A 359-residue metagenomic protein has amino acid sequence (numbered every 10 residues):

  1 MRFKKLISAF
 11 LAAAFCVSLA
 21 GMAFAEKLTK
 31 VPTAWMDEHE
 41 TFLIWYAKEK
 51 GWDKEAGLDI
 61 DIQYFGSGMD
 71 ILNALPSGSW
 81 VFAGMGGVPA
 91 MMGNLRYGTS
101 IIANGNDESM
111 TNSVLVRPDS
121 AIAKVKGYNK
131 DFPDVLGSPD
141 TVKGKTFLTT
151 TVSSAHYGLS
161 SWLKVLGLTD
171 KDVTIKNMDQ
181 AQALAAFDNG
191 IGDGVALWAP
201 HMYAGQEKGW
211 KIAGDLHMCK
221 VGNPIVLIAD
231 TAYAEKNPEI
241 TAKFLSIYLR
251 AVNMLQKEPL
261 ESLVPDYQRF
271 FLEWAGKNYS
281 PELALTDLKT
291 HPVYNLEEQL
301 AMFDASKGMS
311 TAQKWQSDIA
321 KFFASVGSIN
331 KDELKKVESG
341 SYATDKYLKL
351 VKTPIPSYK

Functional and structural regions predicted by a protein language model:
M1-F10: Bacterial N-terminal signal peptides that target proteins for export
F10-S18: Bacterial N-terminal signal peptides
L19-A25: Sec/Tat signal peptide C-region and signal peptidase I cleavage site
E26-T169, T174-N177, D193-A199, D215 (+1 more regions): Short, glycine-/small- and polar/acidic-enriched structural segments that line small-molecule recognition paths
Q182-G276: Pocket-lining segment of extracytoplasmic ligand-binding domains
N237-I329: Secondary-structure end/capping motifs
Q313-K359: Conserved C-terminal helix/tail region of periplasmic/extracytoplasmic solute-binding proteins
